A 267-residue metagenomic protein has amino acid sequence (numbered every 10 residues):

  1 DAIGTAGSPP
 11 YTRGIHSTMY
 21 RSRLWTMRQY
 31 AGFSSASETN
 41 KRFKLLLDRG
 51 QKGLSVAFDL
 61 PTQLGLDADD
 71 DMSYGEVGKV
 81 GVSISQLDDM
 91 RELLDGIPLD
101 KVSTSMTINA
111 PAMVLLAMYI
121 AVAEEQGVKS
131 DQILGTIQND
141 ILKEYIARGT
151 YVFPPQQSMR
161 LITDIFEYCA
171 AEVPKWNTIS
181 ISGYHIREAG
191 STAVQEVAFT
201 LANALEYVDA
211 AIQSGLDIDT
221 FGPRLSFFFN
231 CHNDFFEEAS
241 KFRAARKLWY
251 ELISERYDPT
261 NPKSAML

Functional and structural regions predicted by a protein language model:
D1-E238, R256-L267: Catalytic alpha/beta active-site cores
E238-R246: Extended amphipathic alpha-helical segments enriched in small hydrophobics
L252: Short alpha-helical functional segments enriched in proximate histidine and acidic residues
